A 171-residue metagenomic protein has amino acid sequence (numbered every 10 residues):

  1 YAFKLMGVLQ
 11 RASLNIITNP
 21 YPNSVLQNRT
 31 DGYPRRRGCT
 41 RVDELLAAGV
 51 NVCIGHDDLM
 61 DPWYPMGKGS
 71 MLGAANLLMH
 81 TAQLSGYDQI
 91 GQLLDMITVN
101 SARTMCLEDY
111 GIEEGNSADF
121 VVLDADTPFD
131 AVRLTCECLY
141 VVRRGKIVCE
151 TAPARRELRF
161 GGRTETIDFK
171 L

Functional and structural regions predicted by a protein language model:
Y1-K4, G32-T40: Charged helix-capping and loop-helix junction motifs
K4-S13: Acidic (Asp/Glu)-rich catalytic clusters
T18-N28, R36-L123: His/Asp/Glu-enriched, well-ordered alpha-helical/loop segment that forms or immediately abuts the divalent-metal
D31-G32, G67-S70, C136-C138, R156: Short, glycine/charged-enriched secondary-structure capping and boundary segments
G91-L171: Active-site microenvironment of metallo-dependent hydrolases
